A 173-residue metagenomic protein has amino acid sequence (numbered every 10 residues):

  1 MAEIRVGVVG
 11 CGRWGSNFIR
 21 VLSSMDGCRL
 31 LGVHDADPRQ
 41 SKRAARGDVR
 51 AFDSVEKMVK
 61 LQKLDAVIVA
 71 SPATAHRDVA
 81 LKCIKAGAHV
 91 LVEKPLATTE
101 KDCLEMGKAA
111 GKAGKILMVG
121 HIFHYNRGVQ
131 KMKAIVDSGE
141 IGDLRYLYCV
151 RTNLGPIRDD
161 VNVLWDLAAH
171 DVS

Functional and structural regions predicted by a protein language model:
M1-R46: N-terminal Rossmann-like dinucleotide-binding module
F18, R50-A109: Beta-loop-alpha module in the N-terminal Rossmann-like domain of NAD(P)-dependent dehydrogenases, especially those
M25, R46, L61-Q62, N126: Acidic-histidine catalytic/liganding microenvironments
G27, K63, E140-D143: Glycine-centered tight turns that cap/initiate beta-strands
C28, V49, A88, K115-I116: Short, well-ordered coil/turn segments that N-cap beta-strands
G32, A66, Y146: Short, Asp-centered acidic motifs that coordinate Mg2+ and/or phosphate in catalytic or ligand-binding sites
A97-D159, D171: A contiguous active-site-proximal alpha/beta segment in oxidoreductase catalytic domains
D159-L167: Glycine-rich "substrate-gating" loop/helix at the edge of Rossmann-like oxidoreductase active sites
